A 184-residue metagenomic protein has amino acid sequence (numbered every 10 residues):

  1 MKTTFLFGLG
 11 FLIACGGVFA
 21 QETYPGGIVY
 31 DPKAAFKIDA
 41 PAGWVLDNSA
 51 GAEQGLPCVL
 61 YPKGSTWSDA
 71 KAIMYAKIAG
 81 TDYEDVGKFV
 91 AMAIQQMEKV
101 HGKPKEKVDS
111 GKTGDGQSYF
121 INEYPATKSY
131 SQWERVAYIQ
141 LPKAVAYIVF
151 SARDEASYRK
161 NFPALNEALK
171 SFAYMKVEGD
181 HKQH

Functional and structural regions predicted by a protein language model:
M1-T4: Positively charged n-region of N-terminal signal peptides that target proteins for export
F7-G16: Bacterial N-terminal signal peptides
V18-P25: Boundary at the C-terminal end of the N-terminal hydrophobic targeting segment
K33-G87, K128: Secretory pathway targeting signatures of secreted, lumenal, and periplasmic proteins
P41, G87-I94, R135-V136, F162-L169: Extracytoplasmic/secreted envelope proteins and their assembly/folding machinery, especially bacterial periplasmic
W44, V145-H184: Surface-exposed amphipathic alpha-helical segments
N48, G64, I94-K105, L169-K176: Sec/Tat-exported extracytoplasmic proteins
V90-L141: Signature of long, low-cysteine stretches enriched in small and polar/charged residues
